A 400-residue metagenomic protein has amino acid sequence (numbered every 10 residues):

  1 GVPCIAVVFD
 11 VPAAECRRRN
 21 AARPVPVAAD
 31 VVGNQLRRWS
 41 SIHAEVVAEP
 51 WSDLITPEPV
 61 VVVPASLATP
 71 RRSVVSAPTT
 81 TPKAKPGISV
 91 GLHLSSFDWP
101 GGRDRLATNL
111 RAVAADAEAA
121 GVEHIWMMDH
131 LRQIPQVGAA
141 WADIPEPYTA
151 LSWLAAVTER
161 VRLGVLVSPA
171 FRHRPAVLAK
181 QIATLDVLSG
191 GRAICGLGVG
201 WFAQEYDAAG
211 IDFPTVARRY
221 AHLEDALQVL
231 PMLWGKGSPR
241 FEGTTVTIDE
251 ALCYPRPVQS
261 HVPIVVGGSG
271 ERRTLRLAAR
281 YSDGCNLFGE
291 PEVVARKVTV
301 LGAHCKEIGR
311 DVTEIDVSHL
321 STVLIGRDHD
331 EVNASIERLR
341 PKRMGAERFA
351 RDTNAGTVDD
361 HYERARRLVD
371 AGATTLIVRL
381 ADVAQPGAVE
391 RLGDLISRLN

Functional and structural regions predicted by a protein language model:
G1-F9: Glycine-rich phosphate-binding loop used to anchor ATP phosphates in small-molecule kinases, encompassing both
V11-V74: Conserved GTP-binding G-domain of TRAFAC-class P-loop NTPases and closely related GTPase folds
V75-V157, V262, R379-V383: N-terminal beta1-alpha1-beta2 module of alpha/beta enzyme domains
P78-I88, Q136-G138, V165, F171-Y281 (+2 more regions): Internal, glycine-rich beta/alpha segment that forms the wall or movable "lid" of small-molecule/cofactor binding
V90-L94, I125-M127, R162-V165, A193-L197 (+4 more regions): Hydrophobic faces of well-ordered beta-strands that scaffold small-molecule active sites in alpha/beta enzyme cores
L94-T108, S168-A176, S260-G270, E347-D359: Active-site mouth loops of central-metabolism enzymes
D104-A117, L178-Q181, G268-L277, S335-I336 (+1 more regions): Short, acidic/polar
G138-G164, H222-V229, L233, E390-N400: Alpha-helix-loop-beta-strand connector modules within alpha/beta enzyme cores
